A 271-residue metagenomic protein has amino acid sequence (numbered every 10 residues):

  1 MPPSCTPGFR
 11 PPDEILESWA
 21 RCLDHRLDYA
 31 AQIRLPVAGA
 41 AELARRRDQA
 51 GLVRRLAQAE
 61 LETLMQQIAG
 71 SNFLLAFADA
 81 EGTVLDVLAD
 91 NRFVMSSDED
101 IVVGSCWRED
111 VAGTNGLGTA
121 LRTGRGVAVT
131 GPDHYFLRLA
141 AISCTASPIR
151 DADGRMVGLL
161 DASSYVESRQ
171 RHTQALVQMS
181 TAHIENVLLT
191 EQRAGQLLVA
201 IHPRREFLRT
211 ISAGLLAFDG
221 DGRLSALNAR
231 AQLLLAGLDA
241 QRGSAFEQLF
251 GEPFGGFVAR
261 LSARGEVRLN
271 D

Functional and structural regions predicted by a protein language model:
M1-D48: A structured, charge-rich N-terminal accessory region that forms the first stable segment of a protein and links
A41-G70, L74-L75, D79-P132: Regulatory sensory and allosteric helical modules in signal-transduction proteins and certain transcription factors
D48-L56, T119, L176, S180-F207: Short, charged amphipathic alpha-helical "coupling" segments at sensory-output junctions in signaling proteins
A57-A76, T190-Q232: Sensory modules in modular signal-transduction proteins
V84-G116, L176-Q178, R204, T210-N270: PAS-family sensory domains
R138-P148, R268-D271: A short beta-strand signature within small-molecule sensing/ligand-binding domains used in signal transduction
I149-L159: Short hydrophobic/glycine-rich mini-motifs in sensory/regulatory modules that couple input to downstream signaling
L159-S168: Short beta-strand-to-loop transition segments that serve as allosteric relay/switch motifs in sensory/regulatory domains
